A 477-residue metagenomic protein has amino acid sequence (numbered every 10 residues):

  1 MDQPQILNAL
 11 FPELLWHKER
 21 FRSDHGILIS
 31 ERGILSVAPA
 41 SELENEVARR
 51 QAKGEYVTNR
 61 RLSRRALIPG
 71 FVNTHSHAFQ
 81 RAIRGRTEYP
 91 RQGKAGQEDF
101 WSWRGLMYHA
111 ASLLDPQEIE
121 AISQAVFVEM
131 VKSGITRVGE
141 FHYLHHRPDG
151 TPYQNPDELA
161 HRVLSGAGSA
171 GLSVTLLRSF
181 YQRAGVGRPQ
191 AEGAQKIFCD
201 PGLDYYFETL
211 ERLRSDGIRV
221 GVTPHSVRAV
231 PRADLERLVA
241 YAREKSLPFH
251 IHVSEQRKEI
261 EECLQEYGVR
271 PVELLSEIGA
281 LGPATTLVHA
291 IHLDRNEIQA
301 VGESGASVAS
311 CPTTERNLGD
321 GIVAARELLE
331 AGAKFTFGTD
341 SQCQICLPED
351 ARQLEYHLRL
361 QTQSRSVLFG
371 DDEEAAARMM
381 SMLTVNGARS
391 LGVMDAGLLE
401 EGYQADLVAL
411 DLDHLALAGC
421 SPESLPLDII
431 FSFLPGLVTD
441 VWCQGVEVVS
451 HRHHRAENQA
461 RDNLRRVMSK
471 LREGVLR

Functional and structural regions predicted by a protein language model:
M1-R49, A66-L67: N-terminal metal-binding scaffold of metallo-dependent hydrolase/deaminase domains
E13, I27, R32, R64 (+16 more regions): Divalent metal-coordination and catalytic microenvironments
P69-R81, P248-R257: Histidine-centered catalytic micro-motifs
A82-I119, P148-P156, R183-G202, R257-G282 (+2 more regions): Active-site gating loops and adjacent loop-to-helix segments of metal-dependent hydrolytic enzymes
R86-S173, L203-S215, R461, R466-L476: Alpha-helical scaffold segments that flank or form the walls of functional sites
H146-A290: Metal-coordinating catalytic core of metallo-dependent amide/deamination hydrolases
E277-A284, R326-H414: His/Asp/Glu-enriched, well-ordered alpha-helical/loop segment that forms or immediately abuts the divalent-metal
Q404-N458: C-terminal cap of metal-dependent C-N hydrolases
